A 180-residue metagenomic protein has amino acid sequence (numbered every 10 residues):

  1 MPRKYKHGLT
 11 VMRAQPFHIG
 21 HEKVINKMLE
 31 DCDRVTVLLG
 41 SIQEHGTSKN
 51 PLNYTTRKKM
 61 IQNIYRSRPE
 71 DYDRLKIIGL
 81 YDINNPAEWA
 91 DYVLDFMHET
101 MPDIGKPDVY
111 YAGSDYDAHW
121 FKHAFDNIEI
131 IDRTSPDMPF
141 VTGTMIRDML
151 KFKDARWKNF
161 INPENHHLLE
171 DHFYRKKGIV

Functional and structural regions predicted by a protein language model:
M1-V180: Nucleotidyltransferase catalytic core that binds NTPs
